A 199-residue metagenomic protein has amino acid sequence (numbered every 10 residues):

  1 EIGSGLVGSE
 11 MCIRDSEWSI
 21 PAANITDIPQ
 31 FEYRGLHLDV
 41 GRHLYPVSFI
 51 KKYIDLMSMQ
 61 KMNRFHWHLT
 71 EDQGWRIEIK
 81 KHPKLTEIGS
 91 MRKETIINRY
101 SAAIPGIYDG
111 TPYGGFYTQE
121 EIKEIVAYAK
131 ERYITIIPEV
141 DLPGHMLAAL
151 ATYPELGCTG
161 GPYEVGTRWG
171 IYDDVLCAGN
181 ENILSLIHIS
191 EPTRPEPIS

Functional and structural regions predicted by a protein language model:
E1-G8, C12-I13, H188-S199: Single conserved hydrophobic/aromatic residue that forms the stacking wall/gate of nucleotide- or nucleobase-binding
G3-S4, S9-F31: Contiguous, structured surface segment used for ligand recognition
A23-E32, T159-T167: Flexible hinge/switch segments at interdomain interfaces of large molecular machines
R34-L38, F65-W67, I136-V140: Hydrophobic faces of well-ordered beta-strands that scaffold small-molecule active sites in alpha/beta enzyme cores
D39-D72: A conserved hydrophobic secondary-structure block that centers on an alpha-helix together with its immediately flanking
R42, L69-Q73, K81, V140-M146: Active-site-proximal loop/turn and secondary-structure-junction residues that shape catalytic pockets, frequently
M62, I125-P143, L176-S190, R194: An active-site-proximal structural segment forming one wall of the substrate-binding cleft that immediately precedes
Q73-E131, A148-E181: Aromatic- and acidic-residue-enriched carbohydrate-binding clefts of CAZyme catalytic domains
